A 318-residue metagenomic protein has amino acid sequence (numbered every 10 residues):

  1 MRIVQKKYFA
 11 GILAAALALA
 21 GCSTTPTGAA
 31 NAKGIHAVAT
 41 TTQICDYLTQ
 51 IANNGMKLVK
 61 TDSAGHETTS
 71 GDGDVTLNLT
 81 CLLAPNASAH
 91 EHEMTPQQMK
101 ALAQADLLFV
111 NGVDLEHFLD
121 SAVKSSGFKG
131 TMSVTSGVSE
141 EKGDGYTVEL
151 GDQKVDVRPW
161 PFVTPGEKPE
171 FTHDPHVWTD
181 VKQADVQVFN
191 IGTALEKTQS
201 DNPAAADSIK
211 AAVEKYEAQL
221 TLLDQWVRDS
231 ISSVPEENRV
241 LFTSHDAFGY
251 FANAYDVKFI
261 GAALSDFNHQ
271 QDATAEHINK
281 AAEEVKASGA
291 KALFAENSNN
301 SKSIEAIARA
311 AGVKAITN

Functional and structural regions predicted by a protein language model:
R2-I3, G11, C22-N318: Extracytoplasmic metal-acquisition and chelation regions
A14: Flanking scaffold residues of small Cys/His-coordinated metal-binding clusters
L17-G21: C-terminal motif of bacterial Sec signal peptides marking the signal peptidase cleavage site
